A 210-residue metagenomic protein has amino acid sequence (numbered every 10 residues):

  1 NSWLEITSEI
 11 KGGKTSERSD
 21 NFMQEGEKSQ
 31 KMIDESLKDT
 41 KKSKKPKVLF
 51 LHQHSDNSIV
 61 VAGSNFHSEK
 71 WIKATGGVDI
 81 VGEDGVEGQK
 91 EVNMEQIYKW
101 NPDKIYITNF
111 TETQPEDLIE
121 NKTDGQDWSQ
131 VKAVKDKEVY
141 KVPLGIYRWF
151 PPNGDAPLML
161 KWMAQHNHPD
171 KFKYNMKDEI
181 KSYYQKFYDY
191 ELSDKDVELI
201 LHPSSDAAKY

Functional and structural regions predicted by a protein language model:
N1-N57, V134, K141-P203, A207-A208: Extracytoplasmic substrate-binding proteins
E35, K90-Q96, K122-S129: Alpha-helical scaffolding within the catalytic cores of extracellular/periplasmic polymer-degrading hydrolases
P46-H52, K70, V78-E83, K104-T108 (+1 more regions): Structural recognition of the beta-strand scaffold that forms the well-ordered cores of secreted hydrolase catalytic
N57-A62, Y98: Extended ligand-binding clefts on enzyme/binding-domain cores
V60-G88: Alpha-helical, coiled-coil/dimerization segments enriched in small aliphatic residues
N93-F110: Proline-aspartate-enriched helix->loop->beta-strand connector
F110-K122: A ligand-binding cleft/hinge motif common to bilobed small-molecule-binding domains
D127-E138: Short, conserved catalytic or adaptor-binding loops enriched in Gly and charged residues
